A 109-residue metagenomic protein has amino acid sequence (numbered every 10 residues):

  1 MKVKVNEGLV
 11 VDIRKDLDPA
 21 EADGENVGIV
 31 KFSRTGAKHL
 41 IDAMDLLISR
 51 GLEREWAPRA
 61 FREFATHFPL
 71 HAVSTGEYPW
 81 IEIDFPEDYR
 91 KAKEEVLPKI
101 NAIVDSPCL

Functional and structural regions predicted by a protein language model:
M1-L47: Conserved core of the sugar-phosphate nucleotidyltransferase
T35-L109: Left-handed beta-helix
